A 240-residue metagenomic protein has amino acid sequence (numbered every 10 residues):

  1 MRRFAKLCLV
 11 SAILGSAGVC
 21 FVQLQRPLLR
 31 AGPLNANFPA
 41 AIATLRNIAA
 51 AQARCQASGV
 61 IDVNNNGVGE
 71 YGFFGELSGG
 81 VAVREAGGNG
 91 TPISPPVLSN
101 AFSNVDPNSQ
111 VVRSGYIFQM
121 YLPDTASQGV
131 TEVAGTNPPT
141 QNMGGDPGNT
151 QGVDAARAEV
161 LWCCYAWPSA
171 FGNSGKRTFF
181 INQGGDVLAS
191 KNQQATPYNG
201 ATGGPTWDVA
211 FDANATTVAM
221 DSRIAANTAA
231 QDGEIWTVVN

Functional and structural regions predicted by a protein language model:
R2, V19, G69-G72, Y116 (+2 more regions): Short non-domain terminal segments
R2-S58: Amphipathic alpha-helical segments typified by the pilin-like N-terminal helix that continues immediately C-terminal
F4-C8, L14, T206-F211, T217-N227: Extended hydrophobic/Leu-rich segments
N47-G184, K191-Q193, A213-A225, V239: Extracellular/periplasmic head regions of type IV pilus-like filament subunits
N182-V209: A short, surface-exposed interaction/processing loop segment used at functional sites
A230-N240: Short, low-complexity, Pro/Ser/Thr/Gly-rich segments in the mature regions of secreted, periplasmic
